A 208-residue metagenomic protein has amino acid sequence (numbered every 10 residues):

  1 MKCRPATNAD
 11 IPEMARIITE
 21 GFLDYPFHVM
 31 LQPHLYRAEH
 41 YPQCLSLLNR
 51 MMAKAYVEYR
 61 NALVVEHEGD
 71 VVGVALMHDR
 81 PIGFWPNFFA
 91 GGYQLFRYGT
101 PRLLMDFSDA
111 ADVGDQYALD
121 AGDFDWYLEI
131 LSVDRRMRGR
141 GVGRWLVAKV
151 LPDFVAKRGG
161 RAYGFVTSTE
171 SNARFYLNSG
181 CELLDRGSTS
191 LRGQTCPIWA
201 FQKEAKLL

Functional and structural regions predicted by a protein language model:
K2-T19, L23-V29: A short beta-loop-alpha structural element at the N-terminal edge of CoA-dependent acyl/N-acetyltransferase catalytic
Q43-V64, Y127: A short helix-loop-beta-strand connector motif used in the catalytic cores of GNAT acetyltransferases and, in some
Y59-A75: Conserved beta-hairpin
L76-I130, S190-G193: Conserved acyl-donor/pantetheine-binding loop and adjacent beta-alpha core of acyl/acetyltransferases and related
F124-W126, F154-S168: Conserved GNAT acetyl-CoA-binding A-motif
E129-R138, G164-R174, L191-Q194: Conserved beta-strand-loop-alpha-helix junction that forms the acyl-donor binding cleft
V133, G139-D153: Conserved acetyl-CoA-binding loop-helix of GNAT-fold acetyltransferases
R144, T169-R186: Conserved active-site alpha-helix within GNAT-family acetyltransferase domains
